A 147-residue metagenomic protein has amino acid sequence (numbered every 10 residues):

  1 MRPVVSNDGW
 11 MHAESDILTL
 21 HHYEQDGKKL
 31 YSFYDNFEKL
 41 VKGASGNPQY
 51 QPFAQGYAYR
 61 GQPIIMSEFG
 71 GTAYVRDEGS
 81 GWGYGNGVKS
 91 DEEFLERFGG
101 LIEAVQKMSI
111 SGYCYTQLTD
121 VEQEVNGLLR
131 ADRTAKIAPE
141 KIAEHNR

Functional and structural regions predicted by a protein language model:
M1-I17, G61: Active-site neighborhood of glycoside hydrolase catalytic domains
N7, H21, T116: Conserved residues at the C-terminal ends of beta-strands
G9, Y23, F69: Histidine- and/or cysteine-centered catalytic micro-motif in compact active-site loops
H12-S32: Short, well-ordered secondary-structure micro-motifs within conserved domains or adaptor modules
D26-G27, Y31-R147: Substrate-binding clefts and catalytic carboxylate motifs of secreted carbohydrate-active enzymes
